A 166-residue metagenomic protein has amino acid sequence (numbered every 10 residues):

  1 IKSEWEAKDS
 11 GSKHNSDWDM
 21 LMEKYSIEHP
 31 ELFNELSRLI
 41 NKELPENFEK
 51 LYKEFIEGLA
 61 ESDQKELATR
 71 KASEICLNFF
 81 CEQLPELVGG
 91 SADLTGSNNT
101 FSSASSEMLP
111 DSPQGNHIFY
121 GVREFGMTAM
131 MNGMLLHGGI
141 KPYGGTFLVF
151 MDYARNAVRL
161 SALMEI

Functional and structural regions predicted by a protein language model:
I1-R123, G133: Conserved acidic/glycine
F119-I166: Conserved thiamine diphosphate
